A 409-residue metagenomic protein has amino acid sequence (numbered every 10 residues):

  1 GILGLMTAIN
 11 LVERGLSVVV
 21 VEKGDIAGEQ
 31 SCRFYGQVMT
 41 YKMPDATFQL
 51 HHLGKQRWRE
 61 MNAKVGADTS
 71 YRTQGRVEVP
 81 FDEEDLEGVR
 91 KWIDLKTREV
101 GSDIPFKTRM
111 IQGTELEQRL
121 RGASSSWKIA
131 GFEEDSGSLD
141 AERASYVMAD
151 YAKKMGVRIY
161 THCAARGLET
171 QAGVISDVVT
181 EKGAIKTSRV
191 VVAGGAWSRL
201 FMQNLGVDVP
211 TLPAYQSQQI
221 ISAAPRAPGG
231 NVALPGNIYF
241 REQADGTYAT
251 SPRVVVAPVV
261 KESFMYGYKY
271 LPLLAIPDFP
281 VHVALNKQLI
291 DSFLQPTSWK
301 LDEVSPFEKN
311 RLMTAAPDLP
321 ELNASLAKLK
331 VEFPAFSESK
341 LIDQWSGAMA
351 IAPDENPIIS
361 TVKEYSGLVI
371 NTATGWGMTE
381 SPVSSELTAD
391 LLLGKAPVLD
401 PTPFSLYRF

Functional and structural regions predicted by a protein language model:
G1-L3, V19: Beta1/beta-strand and adjacent pyrophosphate-binding region of the FAD-binding site in flavoprotein oxidoreductases
L3, I26, W197: Conserved Rossmann-like nucleotide-cofactor binding loop
L3-M6, N10-R14, M110, A335-E338 (+2 more regions): C-terminal lid/capping helical subdomain adjacent to the catalytic/cofactor pocket in oxidative enzymes
M6, L168-L294, E308-A316, N323-E332 (+1 more regions): Flavin-dependent oxidoreductases
V12-C32: Glycine-rich FAD pyrophosphate-binding loop
G36-E115, R119, N237-R241, T247 (+1 more regions): Dinucleotide-binding Rossmann-like beta1-alpha1 core, especially the glycine-rich loop that anchors the ADP
E60, F81-T161, G167-V174, L274-S298: Flavin (FAD/FMN) cofactor-binding and adjacent substrate-gating region of FAD-dependent oxidoreductase domains
A130-D150, A196-W197, D318-K328, E380: Mid-domain beta-loop-alpha active-site segment that forms a flexible, acidic cofactor/metal-binding surface
